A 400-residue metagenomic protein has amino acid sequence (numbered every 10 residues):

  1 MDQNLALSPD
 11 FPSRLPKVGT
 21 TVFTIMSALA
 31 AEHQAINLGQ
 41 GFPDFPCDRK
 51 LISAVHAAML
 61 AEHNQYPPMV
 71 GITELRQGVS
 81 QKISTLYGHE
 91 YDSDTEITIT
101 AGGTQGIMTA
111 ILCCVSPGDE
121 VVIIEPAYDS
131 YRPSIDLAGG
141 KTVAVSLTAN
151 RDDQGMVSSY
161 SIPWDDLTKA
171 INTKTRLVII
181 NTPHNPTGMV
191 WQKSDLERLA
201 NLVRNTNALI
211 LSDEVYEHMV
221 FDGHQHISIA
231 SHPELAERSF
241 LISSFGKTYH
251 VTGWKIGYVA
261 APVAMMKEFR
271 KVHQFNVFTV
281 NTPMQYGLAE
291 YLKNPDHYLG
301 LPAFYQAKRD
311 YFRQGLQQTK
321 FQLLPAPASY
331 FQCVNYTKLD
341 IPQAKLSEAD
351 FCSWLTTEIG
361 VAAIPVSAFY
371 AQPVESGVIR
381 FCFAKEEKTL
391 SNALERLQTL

Functional and structural regions predicted by a protein language model:
M1-P12, P16-G19, A28-H33, Q40-A58 (+2 more regions): PLP-dependent class I/II
L38, E62-Q65, G78-T85: Glycine-rich loop-to-alpha-helix module at the N-terminal edge of alpha/beta enzyme cores
Y66-P67, L299: Short, surface-exposed loop/turn segments at secondary-structure junctions
V70-G71: Short beta-strand to alpha-helix junction loop
L75-V79, G102: Conserved AMP-binding/adenylate-forming core of the ANL superfamily
